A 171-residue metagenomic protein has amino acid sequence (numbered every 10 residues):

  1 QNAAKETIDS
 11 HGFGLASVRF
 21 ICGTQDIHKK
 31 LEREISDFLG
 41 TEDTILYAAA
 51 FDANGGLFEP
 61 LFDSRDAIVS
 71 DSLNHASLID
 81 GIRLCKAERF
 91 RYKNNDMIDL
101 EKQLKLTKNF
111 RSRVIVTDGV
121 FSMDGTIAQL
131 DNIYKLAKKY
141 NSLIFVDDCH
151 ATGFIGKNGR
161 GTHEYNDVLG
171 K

Functional and structural regions predicted by a protein language model:
N2-A50: Conserved N-terminal alpha-helix of the aminotransferase class I/II PLP-enzyme fold
I21-Q25, A76, I98, V120-D124 (+1 more regions): Short, small-residue-enriched loops and turns at beta-alpha junctions that line or gate enzyme active sites
A49, V69-C85: Substrate-binding/gating loop at the entrance of the active-site cleft, primarily in PLP-dependent aminotransferase-like
L57-A76, M97: Conserved PLP-anchoring active-site segment centered on the Schiff-base-forming lysine
S64, L84-K86, Y140: Short, structured coil segments at secondary-structure junctions
F90, N94-V146: Active-site phosphate-binding strand-loop segment of PLP-dependent enzymes
N141, G161-K171: Conserved active-site segment immediately N-terminal to the catalytic lysine that forms the internal aldimine
